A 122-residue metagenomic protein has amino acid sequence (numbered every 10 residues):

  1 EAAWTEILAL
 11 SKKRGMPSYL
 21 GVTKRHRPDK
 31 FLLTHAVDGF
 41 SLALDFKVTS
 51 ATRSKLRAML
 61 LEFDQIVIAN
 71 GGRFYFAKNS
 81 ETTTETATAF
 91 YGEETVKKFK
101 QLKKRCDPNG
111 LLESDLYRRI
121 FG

Functional and structural regions predicted by a protein language model:
E1-L60, A89: C-terminal substrate-recognition/cap domain of FAD-linked oxidoreductases
H26, D45-T49, D64, A77-S80 (+1 more regions): Short, loop-centered acidic/histidine patches that primarily coordinate divalent metals
A58-N70: Low-complexity, glycine/alanine/valine/leucine- and proline-rich hydrophobic stretches
I68-G122: Activity-critical C-terminal alpha-helical subdomain
